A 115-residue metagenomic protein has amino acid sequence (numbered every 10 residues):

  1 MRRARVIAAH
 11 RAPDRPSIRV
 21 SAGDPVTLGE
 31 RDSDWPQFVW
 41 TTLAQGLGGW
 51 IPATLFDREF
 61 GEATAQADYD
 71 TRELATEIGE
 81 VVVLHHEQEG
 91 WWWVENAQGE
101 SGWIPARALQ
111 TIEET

Functional and structural regions predicted by a protein language model:
M1-T115: Src homology 3 (SH3)-mediated interaction modules
